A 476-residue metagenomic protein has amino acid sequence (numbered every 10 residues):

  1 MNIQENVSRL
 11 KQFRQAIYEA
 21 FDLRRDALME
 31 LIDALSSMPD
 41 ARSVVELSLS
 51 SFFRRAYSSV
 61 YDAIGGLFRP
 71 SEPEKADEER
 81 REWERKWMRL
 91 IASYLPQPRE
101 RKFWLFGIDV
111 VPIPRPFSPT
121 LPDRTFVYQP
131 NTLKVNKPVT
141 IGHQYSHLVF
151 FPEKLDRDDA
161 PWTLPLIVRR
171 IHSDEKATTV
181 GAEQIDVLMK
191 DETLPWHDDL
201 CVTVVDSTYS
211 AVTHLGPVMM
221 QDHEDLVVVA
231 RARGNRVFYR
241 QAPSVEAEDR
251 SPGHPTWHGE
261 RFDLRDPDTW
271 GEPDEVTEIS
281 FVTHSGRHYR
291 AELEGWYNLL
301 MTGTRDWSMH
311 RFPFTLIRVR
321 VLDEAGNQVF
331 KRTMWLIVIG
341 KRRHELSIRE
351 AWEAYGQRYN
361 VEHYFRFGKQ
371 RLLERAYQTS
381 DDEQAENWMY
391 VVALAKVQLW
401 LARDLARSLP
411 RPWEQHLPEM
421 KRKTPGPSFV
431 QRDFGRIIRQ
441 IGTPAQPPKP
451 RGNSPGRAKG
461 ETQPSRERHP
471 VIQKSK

Functional and structural regions predicted by a protein language model:
M1-K75: Gly/serine-rich nucleotide phosphate-binding loop at the start of the catalytic core of nucleotide/ADP-ribose-handling
L47, K102-P116, L148, L200-S210 (+4 more regions): Short, conserved catalytic/metal-binding motifs centered on acidic residues
S58-D62, F68, P130-L200, P313-R342: Electropositive, glycine- and tryptophan-enriched low-complexity nucleic-acid-binding patches
L67-A160, P165-V168, T302: Active-site-proximal, Lys/Arg-enriched surface segment that forms a nucleic-acid-binding/basic interface patch
P112, E260-R261, E345, A351-T379: Short amphipathic alpha-helical "interface-anchor" segments enriched in bulky aromatics
I171-R318, R411-P425, A458-G460, H469-I472: An internal, acidic/charged active-site-proximal segment that coordinates divalent cations and/or engages
A376-Q431: Basic, amphipathic alpha-helical segments enriched in Lys/Arg and hydrophobic/aromatic residues
S408, P412-K476: Long, low-complexity C-terminal extensions of enzymes
